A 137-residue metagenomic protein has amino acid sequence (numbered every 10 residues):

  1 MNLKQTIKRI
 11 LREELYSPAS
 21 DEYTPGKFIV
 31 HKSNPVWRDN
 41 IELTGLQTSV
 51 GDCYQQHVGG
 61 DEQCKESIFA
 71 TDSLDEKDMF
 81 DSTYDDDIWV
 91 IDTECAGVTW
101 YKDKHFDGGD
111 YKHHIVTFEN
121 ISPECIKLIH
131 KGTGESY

Functional and structural regions predicted by a protein language model:
M1-Y16: Protein-protein interaction and targeting regions used for scaffolding, dimerization, and localization
I7-L11, P25, I68, I88: Generic hydrophobic secondary-structure signal
Y16-E62, K77, D81-Y137: Active-site and NAD+-binding cores of ADP-ribose-processing enzymes
Q63-T71: A short, exposed loop/beta-hairpin motif centered on an aromatic-Gly-Thr core
S73-D75: Helix N-cap motif at beta-to-alpha junctions
